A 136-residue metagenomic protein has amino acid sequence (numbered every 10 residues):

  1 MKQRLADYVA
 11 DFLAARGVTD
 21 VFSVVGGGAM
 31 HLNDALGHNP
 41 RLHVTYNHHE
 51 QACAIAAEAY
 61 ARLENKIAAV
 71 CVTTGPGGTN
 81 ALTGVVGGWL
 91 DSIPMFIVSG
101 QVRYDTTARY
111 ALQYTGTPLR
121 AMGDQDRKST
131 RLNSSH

Functional and structural regions predicted by a protein language model:
M1-R131: N-terminal alpha/beta PP-like core and its mobile active-site loop of ThDP/TPP-dependent enzymes
L132-H136: Positively charged, low-complexity/disordered segments
